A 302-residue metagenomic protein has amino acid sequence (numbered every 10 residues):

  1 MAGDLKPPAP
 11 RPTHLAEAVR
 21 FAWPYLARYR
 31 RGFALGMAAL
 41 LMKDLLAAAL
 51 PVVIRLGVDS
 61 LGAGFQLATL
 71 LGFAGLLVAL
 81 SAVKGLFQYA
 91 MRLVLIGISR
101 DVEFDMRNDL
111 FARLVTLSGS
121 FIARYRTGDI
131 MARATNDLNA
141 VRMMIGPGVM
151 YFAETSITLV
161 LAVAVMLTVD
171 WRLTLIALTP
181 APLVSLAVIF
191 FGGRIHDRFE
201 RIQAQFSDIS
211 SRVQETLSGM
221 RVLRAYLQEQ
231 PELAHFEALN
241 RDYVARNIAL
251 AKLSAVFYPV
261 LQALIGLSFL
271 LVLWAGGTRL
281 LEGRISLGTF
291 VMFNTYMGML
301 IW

Functional and structural regions predicted by a protein language model:
P7, R11-L15, A38-A39, L46-D59 (+11 more regions): Juxtamembrane helix-loop junctions of ABC transporter transmembrane domains
P12, A16-W23, A27, M131 (+1 more regions): Membrane-interacting alpha-helical segments
R20-W23, R31-V52, L56, F73 (+6 more regions): Alpha-helical segments in transporter systems
A27, F33-F87, V94, L167-R172 (+3 more regions): Transmembrane helix-loop-helix hairpins at lipid-water interfaces of multipass membrane proteins, especially the type-1
R28, G32-M42, M150-I202, V272-I285: Transmembrane helices of ABC transporter permease
L77-K84, Q88, A181-I189, S254-S268 (+1 more regions): Hydrophobic alpha-helical segments in the permease module
G119, R124, E154, L161 (+8 more regions): Short, conserved catalytic or interaction motifs in soluble domains
G119-S120, N136-I145, V149, A153 (+4 more regions): An intracellular "coupling" helix at the cytosolic face of ABC transporter transmembrane type-1 domains
